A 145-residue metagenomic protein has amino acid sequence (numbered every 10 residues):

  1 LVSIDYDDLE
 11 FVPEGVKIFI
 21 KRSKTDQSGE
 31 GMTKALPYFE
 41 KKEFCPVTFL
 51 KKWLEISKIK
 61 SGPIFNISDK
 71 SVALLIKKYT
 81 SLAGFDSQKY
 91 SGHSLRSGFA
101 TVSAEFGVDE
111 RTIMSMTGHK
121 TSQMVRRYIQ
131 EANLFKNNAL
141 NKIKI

Functional and structural regions predicted by a protein language model:
L1, I20, L50, I76 (+3 more regions): Mobile genetic element proteins and their domesticated derivatives, centered on retroelements and DNA transposons
V2-F44, K52: Conserved tyrosine-mediated DNA breakage-rejoining catalytic core shared by Y-recombinases
E10, T25, I59, S81 (+4 more regions): Residue-level marker of structural boundaries
G29, T112, N137-N138: Intrinsically disordered, low-complexity regions enriched in proline, serine, glycine and charged residues
G31-S81: Major-groove DNA-contacting interfaces characterized by cationic-aromatic clusters
I56-G62, A73-S115, S122: Short, basic (Lys/Arg/His-rich) helix/loop patches that form interaction surfaces in the mid-to-C-terminal regions
T117-K142: Catalytic-site neighborhood detector that most strongly recognizes the C-terminal catalytic loop/helix of tyrosine
